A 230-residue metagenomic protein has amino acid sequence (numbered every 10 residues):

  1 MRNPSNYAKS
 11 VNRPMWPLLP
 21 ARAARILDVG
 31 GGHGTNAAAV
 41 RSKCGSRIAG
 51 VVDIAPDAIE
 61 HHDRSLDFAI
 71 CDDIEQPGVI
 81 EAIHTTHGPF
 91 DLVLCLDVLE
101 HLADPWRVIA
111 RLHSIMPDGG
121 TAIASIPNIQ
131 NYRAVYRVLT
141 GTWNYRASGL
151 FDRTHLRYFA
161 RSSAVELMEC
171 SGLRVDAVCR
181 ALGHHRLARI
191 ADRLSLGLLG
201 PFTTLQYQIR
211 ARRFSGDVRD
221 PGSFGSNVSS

Functional and structural regions predicted by a protein language model:
M1-G88, L92, W106-I109, A124 (+4 more regions): Conserved N-terminal segment of class I S-adenosyl-L-methionine
L92-V98: A short beta-strand submotif of the Rossmann-like class I SAM-dependent methyltransferase core that lines
D97, P127-I129, R180-A181: Histidine-centered beta-alpha loop that forms part of the nucleotide-sugar donor binding/catalytic region in diverse
A103-R107, A134: Short N-terminal helix/helix-N-cap motif within the alpha/beta-hydrolase-1
R107-D118: A short glycine-rich, Lys/Arg-flanked "PGG" loop and its adjoining helix->strand segment in the class I
G120-I126: Conserved beta-strand signature within the Rossmann-like core of class I S-adenosyl-L-methionine
V135-W143: Short, flexible, mixed-charge acidic loops at enzyme active sites
R146-S163: Acceptor-substrate binding/catalytic loop of class I
